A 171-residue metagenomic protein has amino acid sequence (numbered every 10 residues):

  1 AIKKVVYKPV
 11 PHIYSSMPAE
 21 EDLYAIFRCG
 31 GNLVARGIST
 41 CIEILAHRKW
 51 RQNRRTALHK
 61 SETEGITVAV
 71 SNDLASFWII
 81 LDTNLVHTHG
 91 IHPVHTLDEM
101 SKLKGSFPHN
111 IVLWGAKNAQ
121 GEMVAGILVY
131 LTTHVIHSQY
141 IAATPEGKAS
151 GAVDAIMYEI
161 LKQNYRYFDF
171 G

Functional and structural regions predicted by a protein language model:
A1, K148-K162: Conserved acetyl-CoA-binding loop-helix of GNAT-fold acetyltransferases
I2-H12, N164-G171: Conserved GNAT acetyl-CoA-binding A-motif
P9-K148, N164: A conserved beta-strand-loop-helix scaffold within acyl/acetyltransferase catalytic domains
